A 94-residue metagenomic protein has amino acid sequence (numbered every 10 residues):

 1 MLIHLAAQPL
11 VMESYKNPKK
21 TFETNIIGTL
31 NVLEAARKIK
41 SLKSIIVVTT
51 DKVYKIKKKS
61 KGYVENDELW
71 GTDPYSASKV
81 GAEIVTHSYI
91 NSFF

Functional and structural regions predicted by a protein language model:
M1-I3, K43-V47: Conserved catalytic-site loops of classical short-chain dehydrogenases/reductases
M1-T24: NAD(P)H-binding glycine-rich loop region in Rossmannoid oxidoreductase-like domains and their noncatalytic homologs
K16-E34, K38, K43-S44, V53-F94: Catalytic helix-loop patch of NAD(P)-dependent Rossmann-fold dehydrogenases
T50: Residue(s) in the substrate-gating loop at a strand-loop-helix junction that position the organic substrate next
